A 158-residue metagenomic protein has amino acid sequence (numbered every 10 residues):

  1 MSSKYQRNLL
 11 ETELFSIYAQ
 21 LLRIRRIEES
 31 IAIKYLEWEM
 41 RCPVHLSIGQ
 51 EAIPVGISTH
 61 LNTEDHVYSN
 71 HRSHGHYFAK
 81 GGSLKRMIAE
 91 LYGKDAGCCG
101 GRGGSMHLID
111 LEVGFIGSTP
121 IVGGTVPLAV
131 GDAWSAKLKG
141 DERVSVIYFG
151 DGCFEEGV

Functional and structural regions predicted by a protein language model:
M1-R41, T63: Cofactor-/ligand-binding subdomain signature composed of acidic, glycine-rich, tryptophan-containing flexible loops
E29-I33, E37-V158: Cofactor-binding active-site loop characterized by glycine-rich and histidine/acidic residues
